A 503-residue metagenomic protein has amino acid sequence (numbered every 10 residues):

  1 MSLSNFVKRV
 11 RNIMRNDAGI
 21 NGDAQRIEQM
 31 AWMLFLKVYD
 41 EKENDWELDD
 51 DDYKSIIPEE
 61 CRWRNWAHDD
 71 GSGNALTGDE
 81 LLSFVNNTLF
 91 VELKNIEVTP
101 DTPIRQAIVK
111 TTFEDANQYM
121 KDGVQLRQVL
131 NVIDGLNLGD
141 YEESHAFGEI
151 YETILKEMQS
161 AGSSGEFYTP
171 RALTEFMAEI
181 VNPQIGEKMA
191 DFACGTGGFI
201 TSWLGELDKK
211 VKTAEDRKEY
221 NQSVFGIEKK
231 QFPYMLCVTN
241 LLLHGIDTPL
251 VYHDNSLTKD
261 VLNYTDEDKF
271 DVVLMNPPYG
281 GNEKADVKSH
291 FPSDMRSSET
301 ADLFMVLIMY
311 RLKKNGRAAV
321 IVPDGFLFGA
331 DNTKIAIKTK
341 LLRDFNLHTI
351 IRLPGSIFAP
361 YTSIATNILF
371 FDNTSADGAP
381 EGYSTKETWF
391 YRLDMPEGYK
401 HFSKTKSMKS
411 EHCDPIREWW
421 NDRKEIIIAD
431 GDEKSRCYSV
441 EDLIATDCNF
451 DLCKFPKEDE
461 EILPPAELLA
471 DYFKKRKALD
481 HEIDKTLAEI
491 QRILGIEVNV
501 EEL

Functional and structural regions predicted by a protein language model:
M1-I180, Q184-I185, Y252-V261, R352-S356 (+3 more regions): Non-catalytic, mostly N-terminal accessory regions of nucleic-acid modification and defense proteins
I13, L136, T153, E157 (+8 more regions): Conserved, well-folded catalytic cores of nucleic-acid-processing and energy-transducing macromolecular machines
G22, E28, Q231-Y234, V251 (+1 more regions): Conserved Class I SAM-dependent methyltransferase catalytic core
S163-M275, G280-N282, S298, D302 (+4 more regions): Conserved S-adenosyl-L-methionine
N282-D286, A330: Conserved ATPase-coupling elements of RecA-like P-loop NTPase cores
A285-S289, L347: Flexible, solvent-exposed coil segments and beta strand-coil junctions, predominantly the extracellular/periplasmic
H290, M295-S298: Catalytic core segments in nucleotide and nucleic-acid processing enzymes
N346-L347, A359-I416: C-terminal, active-site-flanking charged/polar segments
